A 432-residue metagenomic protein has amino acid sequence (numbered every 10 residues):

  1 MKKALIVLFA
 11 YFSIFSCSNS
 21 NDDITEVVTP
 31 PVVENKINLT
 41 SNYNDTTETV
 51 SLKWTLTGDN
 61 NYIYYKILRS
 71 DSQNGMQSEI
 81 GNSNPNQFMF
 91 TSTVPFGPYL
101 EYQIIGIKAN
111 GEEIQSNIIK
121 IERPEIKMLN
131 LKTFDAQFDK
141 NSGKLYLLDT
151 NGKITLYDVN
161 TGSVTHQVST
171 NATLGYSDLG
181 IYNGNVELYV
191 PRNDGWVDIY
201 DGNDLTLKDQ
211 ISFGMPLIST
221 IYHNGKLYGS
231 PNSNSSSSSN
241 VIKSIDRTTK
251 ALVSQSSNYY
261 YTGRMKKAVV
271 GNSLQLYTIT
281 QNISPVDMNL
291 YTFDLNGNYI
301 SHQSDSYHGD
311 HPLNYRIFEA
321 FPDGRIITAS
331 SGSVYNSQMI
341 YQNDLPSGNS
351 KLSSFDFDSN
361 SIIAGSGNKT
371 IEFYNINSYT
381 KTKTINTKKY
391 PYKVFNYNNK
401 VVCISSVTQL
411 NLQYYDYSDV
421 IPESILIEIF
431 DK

Functional and structural regions predicted by a protein language model:
F12-D45, N110-I121: Bacterial Sec-dependent N-terminal signal peptides
E48-N60: Conserved aromatic anchor
Y64-G97: Recognizes extended acidic, P/S/T-rich segments that occur within or adjacent to Ig-like beta-sandwich modules
F90-E112: Beta-strand-rich modules
E122-L129, S163-S169, T206-I211, T249-Y259 (+3 more regions): A short beta-strand motif characteristic of beta-propeller blades
N130-K140, A172-I181, F213-G225, S257-S273 (+3 more regions): Repeated scaffold domains used in trafficking and secretory/extracellular systems, primarily beta-propellers
G143-D149, V186-P191, G225-S235, N272-S284 (+3 more regions): Short beta-strand elements that form the blades of beta-propeller/WD-repeat-like and other beta-sheet-rich scaffold
K153-L156, G195-I199, S235-S244, I283-T292 (+3 more regions): Structural motif
